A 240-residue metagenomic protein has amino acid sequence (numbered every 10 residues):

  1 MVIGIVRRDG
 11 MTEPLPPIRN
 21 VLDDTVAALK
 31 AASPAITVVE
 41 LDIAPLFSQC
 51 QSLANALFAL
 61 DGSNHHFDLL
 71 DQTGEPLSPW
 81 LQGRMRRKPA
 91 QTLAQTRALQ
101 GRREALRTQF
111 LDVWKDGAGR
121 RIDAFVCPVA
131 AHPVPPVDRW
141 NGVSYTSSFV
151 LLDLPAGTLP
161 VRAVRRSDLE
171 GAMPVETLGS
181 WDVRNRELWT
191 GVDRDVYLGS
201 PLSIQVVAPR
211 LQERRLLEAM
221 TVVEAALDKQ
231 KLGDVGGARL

Functional and structural regions predicted by a protein language model:
M1-A56, K88, L240: Gly/Ser-rich, acidic/histidine-flanked active-site/gating loops
M1-I5, D23-A28, A90-Q91, R97 (+3 more regions): Structural helix-boundary/capping segments
P14-D42, F67-E75, Q100-I122: Acyltransferase
L15-P16, V134-W140: Glycine/threonine-rich flexible loop motifs
C50-H65, A172-V175: Charged, often glycine-rich, active-site loop that binds/positions anionic groups
L77-Q82: Membrane-interfacial loop- and helix-cap regions that link adjacent transmembrane helices in polytopic membrane proteins
R86-R97, H132-P136: Amphipathic alpha-helix from the class-I
